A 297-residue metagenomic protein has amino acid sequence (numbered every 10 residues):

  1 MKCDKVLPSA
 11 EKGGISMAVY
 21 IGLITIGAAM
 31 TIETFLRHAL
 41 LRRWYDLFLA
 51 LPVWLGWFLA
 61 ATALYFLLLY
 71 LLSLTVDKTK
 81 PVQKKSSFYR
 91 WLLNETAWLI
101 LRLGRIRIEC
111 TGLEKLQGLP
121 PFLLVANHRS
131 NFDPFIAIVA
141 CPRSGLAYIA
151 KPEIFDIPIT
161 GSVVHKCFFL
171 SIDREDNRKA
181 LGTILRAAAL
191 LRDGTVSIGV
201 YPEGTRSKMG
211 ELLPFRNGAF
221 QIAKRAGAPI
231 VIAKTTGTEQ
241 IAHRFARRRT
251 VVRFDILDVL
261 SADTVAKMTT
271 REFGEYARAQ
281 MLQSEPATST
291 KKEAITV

Functional and structural regions predicted by a protein language model:
P8, K12-P121: Membrane-anchoring hydrophobic helices of lipid-metabolizing enzymes
G13, L181-V297: Non-catalytic C-terminal accessory region of glycerolipid acyltransferases and related lyso-lipid remodeling enzymes
S73-E95, R102-L103, G118-N177: Catalytic core of membrane glycerolipid acyltransferases/transacylases, capturing the structured, soluble-facing
L103-R105, R143, V164-K166, D193 (+2 more regions): Short, well-ordered coil/turn elements that cap or connect secondary structure elements
C110, L124, Y148, F254-I256: Generic preference for hydrophobic
T111, I149-K151, D173-R174, P202 (+1 more regions): Thr-Gly-centered strand-to-loop micro-motif
